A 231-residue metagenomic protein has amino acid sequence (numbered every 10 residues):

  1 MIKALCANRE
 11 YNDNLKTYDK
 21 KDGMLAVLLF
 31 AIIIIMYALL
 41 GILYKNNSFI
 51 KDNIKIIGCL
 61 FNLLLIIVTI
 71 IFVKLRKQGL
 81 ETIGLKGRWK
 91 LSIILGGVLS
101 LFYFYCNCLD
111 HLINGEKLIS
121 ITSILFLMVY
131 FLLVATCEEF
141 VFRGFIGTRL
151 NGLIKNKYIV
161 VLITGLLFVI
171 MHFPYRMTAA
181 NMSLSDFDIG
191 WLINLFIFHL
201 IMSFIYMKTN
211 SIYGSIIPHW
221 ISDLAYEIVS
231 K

Functional and structural regions predicted by a protein language model:
M1-L80, A179, L224-K231: N-terminal, membrane-interfacial amphipathic/helix-forming hydrophobic leader that caps and precedes the first
N8, N12-N14, N46-N47, N53 (+8 more regions): Detector for Asparagine
L15-Y18, S48-K51, Q78-R88, G147-N156 (+2 more regions): Membrane-interface helix-boundary motifs at transmembrane edges
L25-L29, I94-L99, T164: Select subsegments of transmembrane alpha-helices in polytopic membrane proteins, especially boundary-proximal
A31-G41, S100-L109, G165-P174, W220-V229: Aromatic-anchored segments of alpha-helical transmembrane domains
K45-G58, K74-C137, L184-F187, W191: Juxtamembrane helix-loop-helix connectors linking adjacent transmembrane helices in multi-pass membrane enzymes
I121-K231: Transmembrane helix-loop-helix hairpins at the membrane interface of multi-pass integral membrane proteins
